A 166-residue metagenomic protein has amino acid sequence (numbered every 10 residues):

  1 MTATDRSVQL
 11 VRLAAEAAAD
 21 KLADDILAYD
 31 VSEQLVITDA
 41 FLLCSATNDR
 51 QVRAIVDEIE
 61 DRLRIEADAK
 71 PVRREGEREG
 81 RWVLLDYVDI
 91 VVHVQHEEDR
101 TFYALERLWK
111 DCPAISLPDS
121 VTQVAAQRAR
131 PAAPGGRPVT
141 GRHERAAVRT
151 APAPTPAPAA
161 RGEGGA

Functional and structural regions predicted by a protein language model:
M1-S7: N-terminal presequence-like segments and adjacent domain-start helices
A18-D25, R64-A69: Short secondary-structure junctions
D25-V36, K70-D89: Glycine/charge-rich, flexible interdomain linkers and switch-proximal surface loops that mediate coupling
L43-S45, Q95: Short hydrophobic/aromatic beta-strand micro-patches that form the beta-sheet surface supporting nucleotide- or nucleic
A54-P71, L84: Compact, glycine-rich, soluble single-domain proteins
H96-A125: Intrinsically disordered, low-complexity glycine/proline-rich and charged
A125-A166: Intrinsically disordered, low-complexity charged/polar segments
